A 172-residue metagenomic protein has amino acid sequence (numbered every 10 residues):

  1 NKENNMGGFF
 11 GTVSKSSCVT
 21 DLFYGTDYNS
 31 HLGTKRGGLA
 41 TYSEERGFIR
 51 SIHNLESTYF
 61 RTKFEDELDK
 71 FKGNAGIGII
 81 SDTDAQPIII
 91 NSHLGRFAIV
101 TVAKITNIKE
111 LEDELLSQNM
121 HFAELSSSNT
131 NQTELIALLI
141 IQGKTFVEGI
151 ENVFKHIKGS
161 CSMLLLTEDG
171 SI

Functional and structural regions predicted by a protein language model:
K2-I172: Conserved short alpha-helical segments that host acidic/polar catalytic motifs at enzyme active sites
